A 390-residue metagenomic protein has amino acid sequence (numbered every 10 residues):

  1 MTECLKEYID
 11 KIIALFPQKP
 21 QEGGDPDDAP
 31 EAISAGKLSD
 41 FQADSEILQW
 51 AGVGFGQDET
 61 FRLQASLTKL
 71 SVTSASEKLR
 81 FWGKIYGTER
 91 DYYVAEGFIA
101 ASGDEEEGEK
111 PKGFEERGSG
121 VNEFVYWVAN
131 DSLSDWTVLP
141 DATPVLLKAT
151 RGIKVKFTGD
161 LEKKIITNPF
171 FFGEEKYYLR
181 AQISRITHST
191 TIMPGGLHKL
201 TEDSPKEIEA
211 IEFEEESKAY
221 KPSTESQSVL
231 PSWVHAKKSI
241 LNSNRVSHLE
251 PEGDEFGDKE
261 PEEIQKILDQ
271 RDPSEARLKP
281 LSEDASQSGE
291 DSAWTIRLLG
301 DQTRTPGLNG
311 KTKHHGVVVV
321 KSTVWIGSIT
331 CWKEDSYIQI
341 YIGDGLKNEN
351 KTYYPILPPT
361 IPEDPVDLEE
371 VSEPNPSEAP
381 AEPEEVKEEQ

Functional and structural regions predicted by a protein language model:
M1-Q390: Phospho-regulatory, low-complexity terminal regions
